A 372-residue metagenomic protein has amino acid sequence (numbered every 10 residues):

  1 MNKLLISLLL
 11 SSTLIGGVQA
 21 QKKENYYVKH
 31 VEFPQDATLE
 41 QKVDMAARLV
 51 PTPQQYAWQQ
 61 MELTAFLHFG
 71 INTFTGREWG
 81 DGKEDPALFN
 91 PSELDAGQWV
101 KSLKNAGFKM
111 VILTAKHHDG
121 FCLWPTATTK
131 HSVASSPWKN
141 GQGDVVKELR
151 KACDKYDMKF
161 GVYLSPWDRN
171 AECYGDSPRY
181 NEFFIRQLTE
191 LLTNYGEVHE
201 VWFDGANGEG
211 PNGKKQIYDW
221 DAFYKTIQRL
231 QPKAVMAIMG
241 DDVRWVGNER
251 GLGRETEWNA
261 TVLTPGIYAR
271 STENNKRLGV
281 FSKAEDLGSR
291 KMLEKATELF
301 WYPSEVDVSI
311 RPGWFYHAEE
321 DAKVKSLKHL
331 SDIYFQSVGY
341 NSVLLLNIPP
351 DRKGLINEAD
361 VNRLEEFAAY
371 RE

Functional and structural regions predicted by a protein language model:
M1-K23: Bacterial Sec-dependent N-terminal signal peptides
Q21-E372: Mature catalytic domains of secreted/periplasmic carbohydrate-active enzymes
